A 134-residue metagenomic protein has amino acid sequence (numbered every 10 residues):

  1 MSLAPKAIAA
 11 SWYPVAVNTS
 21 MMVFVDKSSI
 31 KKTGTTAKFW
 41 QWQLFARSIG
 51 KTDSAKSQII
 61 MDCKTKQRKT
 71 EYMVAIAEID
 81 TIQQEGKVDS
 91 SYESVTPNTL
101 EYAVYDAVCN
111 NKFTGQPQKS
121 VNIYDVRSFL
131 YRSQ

Functional and structural regions predicted by a protein language model:
M1-S2: Bacterial N-terminal signal peptides
K6-Q134: N-terminal secretory-pathway/extracellular module detecting exported/lumenal segments and adjacent signal-anchor/first
